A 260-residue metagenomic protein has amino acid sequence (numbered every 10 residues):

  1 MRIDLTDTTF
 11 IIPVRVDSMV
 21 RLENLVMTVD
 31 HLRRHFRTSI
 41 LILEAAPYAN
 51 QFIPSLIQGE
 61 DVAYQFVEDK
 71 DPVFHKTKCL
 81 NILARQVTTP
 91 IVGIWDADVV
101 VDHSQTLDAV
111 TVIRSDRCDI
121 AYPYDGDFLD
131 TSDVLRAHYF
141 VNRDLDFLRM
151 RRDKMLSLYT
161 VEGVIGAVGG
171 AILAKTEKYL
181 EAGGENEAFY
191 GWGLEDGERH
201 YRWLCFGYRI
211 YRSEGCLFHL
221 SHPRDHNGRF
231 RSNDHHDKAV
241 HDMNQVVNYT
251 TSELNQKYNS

Functional and structural regions predicted by a protein language model:
M1-D30: N-proximal low-complexity "stem/linker" segments adjacent to membrane-targeting elements
I3-L5, V20-N24, G166-A167, E187-S260: C-terminal catalytic/acceptor-binding lobe
V29-D69: Acidic donor-binding segment of Leloir-type glycosyltransferases
K70-Q86: Glycine-rich, basic loop-to-helix element that forms the pyrophosphate-binding segment of sugar-nucleotide handling
F74, Y124, W192-G193: Tryptophan-centric aromatic hotspots in well-structured domains and transmembrane helices
V87-P90, G184: Active-site acidic short loop of glycosyltransferases
P90-V100: Short beta-strand-to-loop acidic/aromatic patch adjacent to the donor-nucleotide binding site
D102-E187: Conserved catalytic core of nucleotide-sugar-dependent glycosyltransferases
